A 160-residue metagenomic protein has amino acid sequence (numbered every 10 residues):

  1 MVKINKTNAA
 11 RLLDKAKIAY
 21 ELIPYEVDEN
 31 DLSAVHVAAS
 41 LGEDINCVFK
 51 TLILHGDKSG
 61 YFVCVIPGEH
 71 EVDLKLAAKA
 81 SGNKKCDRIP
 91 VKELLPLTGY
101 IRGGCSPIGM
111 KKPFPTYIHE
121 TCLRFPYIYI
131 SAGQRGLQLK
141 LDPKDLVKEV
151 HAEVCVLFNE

Functional and structural regions predicted by a protein language model:
M1-E160: Extended, low-hydrophobicity, polar/charged segments
